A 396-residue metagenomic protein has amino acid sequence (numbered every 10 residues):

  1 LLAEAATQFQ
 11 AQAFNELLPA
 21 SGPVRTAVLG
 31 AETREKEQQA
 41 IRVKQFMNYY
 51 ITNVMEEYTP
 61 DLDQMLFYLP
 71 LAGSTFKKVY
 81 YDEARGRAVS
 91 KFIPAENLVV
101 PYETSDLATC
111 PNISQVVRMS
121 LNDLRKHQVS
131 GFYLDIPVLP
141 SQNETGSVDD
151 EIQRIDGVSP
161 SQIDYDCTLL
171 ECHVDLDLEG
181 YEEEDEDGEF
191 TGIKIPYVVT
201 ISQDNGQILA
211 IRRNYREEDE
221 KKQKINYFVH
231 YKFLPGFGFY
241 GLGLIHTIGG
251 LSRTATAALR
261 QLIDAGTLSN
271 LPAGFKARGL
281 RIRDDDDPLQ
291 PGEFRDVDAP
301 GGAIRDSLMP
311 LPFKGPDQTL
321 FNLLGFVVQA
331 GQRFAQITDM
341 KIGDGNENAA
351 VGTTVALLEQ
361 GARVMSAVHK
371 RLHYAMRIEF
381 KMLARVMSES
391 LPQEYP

Functional and structural regions predicted by a protein language model:
L1-P396: Extended alpha-helical, oligomerization-prone segments that build pores/tubes and scaffolds
